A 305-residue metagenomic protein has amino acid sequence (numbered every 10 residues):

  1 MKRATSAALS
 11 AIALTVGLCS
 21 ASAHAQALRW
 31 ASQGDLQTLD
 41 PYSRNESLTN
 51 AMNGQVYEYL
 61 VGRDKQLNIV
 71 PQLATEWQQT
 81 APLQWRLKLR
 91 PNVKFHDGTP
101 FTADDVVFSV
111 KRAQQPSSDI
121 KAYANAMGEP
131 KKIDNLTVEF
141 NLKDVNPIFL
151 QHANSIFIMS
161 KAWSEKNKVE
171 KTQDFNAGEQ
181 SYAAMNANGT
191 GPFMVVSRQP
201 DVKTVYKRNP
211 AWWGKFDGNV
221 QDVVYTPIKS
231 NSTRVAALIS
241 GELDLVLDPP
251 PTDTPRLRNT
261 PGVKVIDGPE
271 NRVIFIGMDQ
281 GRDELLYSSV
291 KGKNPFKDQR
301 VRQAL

Functional and structural regions predicted by a protein language model:
M1-A11: Bacterial N-terminal signal peptides that target proteins for export
L9-C19: Bacterial N-terminal signal peptides
C19-A25: Sec/Tat signal peptide C-region and signal peptidase I cleavage site
L28-A31, V246: Short, well-ordered beta-strand segments
A31-A81, K111, N188-P192: N-terminal lobe/hinge region of extracytoplasmic solute-binding protein
G62-K65, R90-K121, E129-K132, A184 (+1 more regions): Extracytoplasmic/periplasmic ligand-capture domains
Q78, A122-K171: Surface-exposed binding/hinge segments that line and control ligand-binding clefts or catalytic entry sites
L87-P91, L136-N146, V205-R208: Short, hydrophobic/aromatic-enriched beta-strand segments in well-ordered soluble domains
